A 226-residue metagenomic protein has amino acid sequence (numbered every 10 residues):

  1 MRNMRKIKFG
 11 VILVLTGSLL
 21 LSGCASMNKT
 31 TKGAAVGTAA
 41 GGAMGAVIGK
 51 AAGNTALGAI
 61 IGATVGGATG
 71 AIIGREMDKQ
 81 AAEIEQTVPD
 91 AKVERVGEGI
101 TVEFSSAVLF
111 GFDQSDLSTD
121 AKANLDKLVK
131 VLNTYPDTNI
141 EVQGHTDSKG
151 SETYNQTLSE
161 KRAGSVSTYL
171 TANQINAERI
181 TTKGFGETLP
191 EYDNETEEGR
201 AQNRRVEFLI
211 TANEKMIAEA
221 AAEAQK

Functional and structural regions predicted by a protein language model:
R2-V11: Bacterial N-terminal signal peptides that target proteins for export
L20-G23: C-terminal motif of bacterial Sec signal peptides marking the signal peptidase cleavage site
A25-E83: Short, low-complexity, glycine-enriched hydrophobic/amphipathic alpha-helices that associate with lipid bilayers
A40, E76, Q80, I84 (+5 more regions): Stable alpha-helical elements in mature extracytoplasmic
K50, A71, R75, T87-A91 (+3 more regions): Structured segments of extracytoplasmic/periplasmic soluble domains in secreted or envelope-associated proteins
M77-F104, V108: Amphipathic, membrane-active segments
T87, F110-G144, T171, N203 (+2 more regions): Periplasmic peptidoglycan-binding/anchoring modules of Gram-negative envelope and division proteins
H145-E219: Periplasmic OmpA-like peptidoglycan-binding domain that tethers envelope proteins to the cell wall
